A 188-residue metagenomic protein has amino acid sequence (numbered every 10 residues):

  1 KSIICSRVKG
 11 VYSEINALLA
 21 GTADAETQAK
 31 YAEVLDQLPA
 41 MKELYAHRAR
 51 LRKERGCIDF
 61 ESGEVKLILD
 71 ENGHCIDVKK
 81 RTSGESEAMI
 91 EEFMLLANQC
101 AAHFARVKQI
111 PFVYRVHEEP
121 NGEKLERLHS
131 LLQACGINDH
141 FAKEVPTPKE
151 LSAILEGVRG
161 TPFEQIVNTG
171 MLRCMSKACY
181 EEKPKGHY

Functional and structural regions predicted by a protein language model:
K1-Y188: Conserved, carboxylate-rich catalytic/transport cores that coordinate ions
